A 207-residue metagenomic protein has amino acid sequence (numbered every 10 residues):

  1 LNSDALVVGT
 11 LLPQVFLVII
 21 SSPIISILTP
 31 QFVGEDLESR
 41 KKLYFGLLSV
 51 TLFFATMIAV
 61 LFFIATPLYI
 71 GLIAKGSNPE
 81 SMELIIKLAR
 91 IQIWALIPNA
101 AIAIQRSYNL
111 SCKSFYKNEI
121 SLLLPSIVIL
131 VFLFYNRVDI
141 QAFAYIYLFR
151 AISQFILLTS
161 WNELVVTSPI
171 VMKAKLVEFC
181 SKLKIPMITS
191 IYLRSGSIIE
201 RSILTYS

Functional and structural regions predicted by a protein language model:
L1-D4, I70-S77, I191-S207: Helix-terminus/linker motif at the lipid-water interface of multi-pass membrane proteins
L1-Q14, E83, K182, L204-S207: Interfacial/gating helices of multi-pass transporter permease domains
V7, S39-F53, M57, I85-A89: Interfacial transmembrane-helix starts/ends
V7-F32, I97: Small-residue-rich midsections of specific transmembrane alpha-helices
M57-E83: Short membrane-interface helical motifs at transmembrane helix boundaries in multi-pass membrane transporters
S77-Q105, E119: Alpha-helical transmembrane segments of multi-pass membrane proteins
I120-L164: Hydrophobic alpha-helical transmembrane segments
L158-S197: Interhelical loop/hinge segments that connect adjacent transmembrane helices in multipass membrane
